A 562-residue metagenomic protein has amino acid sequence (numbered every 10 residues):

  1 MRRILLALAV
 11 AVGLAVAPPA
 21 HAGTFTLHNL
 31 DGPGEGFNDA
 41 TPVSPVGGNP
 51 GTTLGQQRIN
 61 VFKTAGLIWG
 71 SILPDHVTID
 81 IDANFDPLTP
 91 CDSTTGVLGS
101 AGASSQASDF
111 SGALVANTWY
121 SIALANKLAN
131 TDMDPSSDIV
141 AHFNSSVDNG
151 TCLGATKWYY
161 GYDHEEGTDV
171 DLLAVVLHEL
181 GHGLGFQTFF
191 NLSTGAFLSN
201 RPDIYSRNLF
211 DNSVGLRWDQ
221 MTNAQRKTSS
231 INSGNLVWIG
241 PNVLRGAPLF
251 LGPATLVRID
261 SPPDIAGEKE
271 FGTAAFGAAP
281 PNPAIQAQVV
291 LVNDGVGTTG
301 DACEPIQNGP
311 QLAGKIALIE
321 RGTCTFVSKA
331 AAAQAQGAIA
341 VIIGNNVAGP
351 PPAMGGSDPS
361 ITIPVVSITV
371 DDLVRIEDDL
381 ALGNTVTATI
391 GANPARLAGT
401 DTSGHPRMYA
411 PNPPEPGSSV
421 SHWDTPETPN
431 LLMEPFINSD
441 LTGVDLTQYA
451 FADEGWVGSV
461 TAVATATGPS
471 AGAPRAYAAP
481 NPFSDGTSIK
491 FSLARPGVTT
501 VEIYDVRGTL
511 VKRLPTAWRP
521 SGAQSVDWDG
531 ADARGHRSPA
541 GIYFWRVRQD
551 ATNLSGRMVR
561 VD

Functional and structural regions predicted by a protein language model:
M1-I4, D562: Positively charged n-region of N-terminal signal peptides that target proteins for export
L6, V10-L14: Hydrophobic helical h-region of N-terminal Sec-dependent signal peptides in bacterial secretory/periplasmic proteins
A22-L177, G183-A254, D378-V460: Extracellular zinc-dependent metalloprotease catalytic-domain scaffold
L244-P414: Structured lumen-facing ectodomains of secretory-pathway proteins
A464-D505, R513, A517, W528: Glycine-centered coil/turn sites that cap beta-strands in beta-rich domains
R513, A517-S521, S525-D527, H536-D562: C-terminal tail/sorting-segment detector
